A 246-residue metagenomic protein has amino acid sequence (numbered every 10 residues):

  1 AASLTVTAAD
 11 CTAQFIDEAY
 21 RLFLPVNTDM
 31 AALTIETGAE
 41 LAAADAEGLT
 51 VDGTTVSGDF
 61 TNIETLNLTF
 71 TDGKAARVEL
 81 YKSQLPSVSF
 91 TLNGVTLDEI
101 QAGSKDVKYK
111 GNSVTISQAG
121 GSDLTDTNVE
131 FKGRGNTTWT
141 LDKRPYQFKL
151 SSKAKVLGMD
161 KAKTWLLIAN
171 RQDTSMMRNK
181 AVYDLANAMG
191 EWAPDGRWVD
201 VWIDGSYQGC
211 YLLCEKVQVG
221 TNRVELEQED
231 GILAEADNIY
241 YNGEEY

Functional and structural regions predicted by a protein language model:
A1-Y246: Phosphate/dinucleotide-binding and metal-coordinating scaffold of catalytic cores in nucleotide-dependent enzymes
